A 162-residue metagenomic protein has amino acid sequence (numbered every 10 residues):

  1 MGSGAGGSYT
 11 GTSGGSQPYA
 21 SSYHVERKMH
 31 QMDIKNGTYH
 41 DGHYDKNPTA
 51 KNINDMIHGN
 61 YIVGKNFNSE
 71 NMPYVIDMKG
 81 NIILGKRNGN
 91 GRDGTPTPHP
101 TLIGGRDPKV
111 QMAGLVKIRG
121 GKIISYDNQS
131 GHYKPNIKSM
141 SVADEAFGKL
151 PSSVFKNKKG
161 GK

Functional and structural regions predicted by a protein language model:
M1, R87, G131: Residue-level marker of positions within ordered structural domains that often coincide with functionally constrained
M1-N54, K159-K162: Low-complexity, glycine/serine/proline-rich disordered segments that function as export/translocation leaders
T10-G14, G94, S125: Intrinsically disordered, low-complexity acidic regions enriched in Pro/Ser/Thr
G11-G14, G64-S69, R119: Short, surface-exposed loop and linker segments with low hydrophobicity and enrichment for Pro/Ser/Thr
K46, I57-H58, K65, P135-A143: General structural signal for secondary-structure boundaries
G59-T95: Polybasic phosphoinositide-binding surfaces of eukaryotic membrane-targeting domains
G91, T97-K162: Helix-rich interaction surfaces within compact, conserved domain-sized segments that mediate assembly or partner
